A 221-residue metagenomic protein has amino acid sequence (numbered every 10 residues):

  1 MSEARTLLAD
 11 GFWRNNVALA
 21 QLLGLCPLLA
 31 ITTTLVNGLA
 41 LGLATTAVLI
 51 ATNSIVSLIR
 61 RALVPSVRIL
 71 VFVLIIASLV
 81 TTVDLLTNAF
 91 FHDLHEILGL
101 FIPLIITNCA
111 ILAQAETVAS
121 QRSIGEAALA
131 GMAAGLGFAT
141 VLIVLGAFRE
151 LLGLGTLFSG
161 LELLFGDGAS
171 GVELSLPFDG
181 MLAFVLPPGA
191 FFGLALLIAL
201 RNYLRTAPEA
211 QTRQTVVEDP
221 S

Functional and structural regions predicted by a protein language model:
M1-A9, L163, D167-G168, R205-S221: Intrinsically disordered, low-complexity non-transmembrane regions of multi-pass membrane transporters
L25-L29, T45-A47, A77-D84, I106-A110 (+2 more regions): Hydrophobic core segments of alpha-helical transmembrane domains in multi-pass membrane transport and ion-translocation
L35-A51, V71, H95-I106: Structural signature of hydrophobic alpha-helical transmembrane segments
A51-P65, L112-R122: C-terminal ends of transmembrane helices
L63-I76, I97-P103, A127-A130: Cytoplasmic-side transmembrane-helix entry/capping segments in multi-pass membrane proteins
T82-L98: Transmembrane alpha-helix boundary signature
G131-L154: Hydrophobic alpha-helical membrane-insertion segments
F158-A183: Short, membrane-exposed interhelical loops at transmembrane-helix boundaries
